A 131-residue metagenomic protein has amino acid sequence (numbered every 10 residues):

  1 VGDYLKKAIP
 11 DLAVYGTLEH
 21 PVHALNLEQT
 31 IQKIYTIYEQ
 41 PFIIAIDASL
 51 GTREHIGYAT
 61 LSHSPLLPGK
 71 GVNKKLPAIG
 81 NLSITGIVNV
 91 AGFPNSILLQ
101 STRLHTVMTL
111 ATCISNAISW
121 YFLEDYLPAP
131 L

Functional and structural regions predicted by a protein language model:
V1-I43, A48-L131: N-terminal catalytic or cofactor-binding beta/alpha core of small enzyme domains
